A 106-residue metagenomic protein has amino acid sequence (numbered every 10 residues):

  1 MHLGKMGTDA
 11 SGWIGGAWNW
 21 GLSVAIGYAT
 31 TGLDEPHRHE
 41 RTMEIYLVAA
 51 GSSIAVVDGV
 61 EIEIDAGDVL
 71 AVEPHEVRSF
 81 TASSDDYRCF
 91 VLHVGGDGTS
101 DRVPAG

Functional and structural regions predicted by a protein language model:
M1-Y28, L33-P36, R102-G106: A short, N-terminal "cap"/entry segment at the start of jelly-roll beta-barrel domains of the cupin/DSBH fold
A17-G21, E40, I64, S84: A generic fold-level signal
A29, R38-V56: Short, conserved beta-strand element in jelly-roll/cupin
S52-I54, E61, V77, D86: Structural motif
G59-H75: Short acidic-glycine-tyrosine-enriched beta hairpin
P74-T99: Ligand-binding loop in jelly-roll beta-barrel domains
